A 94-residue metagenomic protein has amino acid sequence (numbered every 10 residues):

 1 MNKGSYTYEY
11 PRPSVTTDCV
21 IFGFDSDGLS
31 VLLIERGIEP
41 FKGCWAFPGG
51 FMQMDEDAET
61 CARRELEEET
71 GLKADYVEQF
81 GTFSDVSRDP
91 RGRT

Functional and structural regions predicted by a protein language model:
N2-A46, E59, A74: N-terminal strand-loop-strand
E9-P13, M52-E56, G92-R93: Short, solvent-exposed loop/helix junctions and linker helices that flank or host conserved functional motifs
P13-V15, G71-T94: Active-site segment of metal-dependent pyrophosphate-handling enzymes, primarily the Nudix hydrolase catalytic core
C44-P48, M54, D85-G92: Functional cleft and adjacent loop/helix regions within the main domain that mediate ligand binding or catalysis
F47-Q79: The catalytic Nudix box helix
